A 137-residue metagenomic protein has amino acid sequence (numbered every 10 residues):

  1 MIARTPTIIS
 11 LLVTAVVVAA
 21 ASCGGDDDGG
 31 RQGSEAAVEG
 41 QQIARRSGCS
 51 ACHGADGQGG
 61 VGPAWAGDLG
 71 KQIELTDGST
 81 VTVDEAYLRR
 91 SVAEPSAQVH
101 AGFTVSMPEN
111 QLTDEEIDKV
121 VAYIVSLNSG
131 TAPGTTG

Functional and structural regions predicted by a protein language model:
M1-L11: Bacterial N-terminal signal peptides that target proteins for export
A19-S22: C-terminal motif of bacterial Sec signal peptides marking the signal peptidase cleavage site
G24-R45, V81-T82, T135-G137: Electrostatic cytochrome c docking/interface patches
E35-A37, Q41-Q42, G54-S91, S106-L112: Gly/Gly-Pro-rich "capping" loops immediately C-terminal to redox-active cysteine motifs in periplasmic/lumenal
R45, G54, G70, A93-A97 (+2 more regions): Sec-exported extracytoplasmic/periplasmic mature domains
A51: Short, cysteine/histidine-rich loop/knuckle motifs that typically chelate Zn2+
Q98-G102: Substrate-binding/catalytic groove segments of enzymes that remodel or degrade extracellular structural polymers
M107-G137: C-terminal capping alpha-helices of c-type cytochrome domains
